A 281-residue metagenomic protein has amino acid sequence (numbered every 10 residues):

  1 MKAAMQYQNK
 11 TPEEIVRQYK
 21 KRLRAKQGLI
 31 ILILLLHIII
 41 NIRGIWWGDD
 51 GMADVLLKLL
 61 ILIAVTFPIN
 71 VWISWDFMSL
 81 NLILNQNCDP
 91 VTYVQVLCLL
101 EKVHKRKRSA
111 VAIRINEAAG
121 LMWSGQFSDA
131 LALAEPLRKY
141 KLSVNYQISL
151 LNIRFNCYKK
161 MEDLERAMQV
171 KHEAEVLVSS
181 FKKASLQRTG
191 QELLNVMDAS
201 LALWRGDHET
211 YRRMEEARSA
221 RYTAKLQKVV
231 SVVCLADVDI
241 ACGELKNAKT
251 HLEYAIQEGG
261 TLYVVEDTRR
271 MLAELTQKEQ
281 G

Functional and structural regions predicted by a protein language model:
M1-L23: Cytosolic juxtamembrane N-terminal segments of multi-pass membrane proteins
K26-G44: Canonical alpha-helical transmembrane segments of integral membrane proteins
A53-V55, L82-C98, L121-E135, D163-V176 (+1 more regions): Helix-turn-helix repeat elements of alpha-solenoid scaffolds
D54-N85: Transmembrane alpha-helices and immediately adjacent membrane-cytoplasm interface residues in multi-pass integral
A64-N70, C98-R108, E135-V144, H172-R188 (+2 more regions): Solenoid-like repeat scaffolds
W72, L84-C88, M122, K159 (+4 more regions): Hydrophobic/aromatic side-chain positions at a characteristic register within alpha-helices of tetratricopeptide repeats
M78-S79, S109-N116, Y146-N156, K160 (+3 more regions): "A position-specific structural signal for the A-helix of alpha-solenoid helical repeats
D207, Y211-G281: Long, non-transmembrane cytosolic or organellar matrix-exposed soluble domains/tails of integral membrane proteins
